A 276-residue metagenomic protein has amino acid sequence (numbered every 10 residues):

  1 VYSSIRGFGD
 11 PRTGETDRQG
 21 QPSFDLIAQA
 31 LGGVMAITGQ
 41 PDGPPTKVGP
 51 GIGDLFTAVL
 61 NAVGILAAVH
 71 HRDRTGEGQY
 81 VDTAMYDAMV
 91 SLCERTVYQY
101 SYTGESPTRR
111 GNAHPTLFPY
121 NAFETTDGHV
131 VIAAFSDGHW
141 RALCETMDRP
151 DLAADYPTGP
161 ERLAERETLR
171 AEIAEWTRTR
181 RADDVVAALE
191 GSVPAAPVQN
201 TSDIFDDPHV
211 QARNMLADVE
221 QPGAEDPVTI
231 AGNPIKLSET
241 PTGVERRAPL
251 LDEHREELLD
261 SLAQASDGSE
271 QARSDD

Functional and structural regions predicted by a protein language model:
V1-D127: Active-site-adjacent "lid/gating" segments in soluble enzymes
V1-S3, V131, A196: Structural detector of well-ordered beta-strand residues that form the stable sheet scaffold of enzyme domains
R18-Q19, Y102-P107, D207-P222: Short, surface-exposed loop/helix-turn segments at secondary-structure junctions that function as lids/hinges flanking
V69, D73, M147, L262-A263: Short, hydrophobic alpha-helical segments
F118-A188, S192: Aromatic-enriched alpha-helical interface/lid elements that frame and gate functional surfaces
A188-R213: Conserved PLP cofactor-binding pocket of PLP-dependent enzymes
Q221-S274: Flexible, small-/acidic-enriched active-site or ligand-binding loops
